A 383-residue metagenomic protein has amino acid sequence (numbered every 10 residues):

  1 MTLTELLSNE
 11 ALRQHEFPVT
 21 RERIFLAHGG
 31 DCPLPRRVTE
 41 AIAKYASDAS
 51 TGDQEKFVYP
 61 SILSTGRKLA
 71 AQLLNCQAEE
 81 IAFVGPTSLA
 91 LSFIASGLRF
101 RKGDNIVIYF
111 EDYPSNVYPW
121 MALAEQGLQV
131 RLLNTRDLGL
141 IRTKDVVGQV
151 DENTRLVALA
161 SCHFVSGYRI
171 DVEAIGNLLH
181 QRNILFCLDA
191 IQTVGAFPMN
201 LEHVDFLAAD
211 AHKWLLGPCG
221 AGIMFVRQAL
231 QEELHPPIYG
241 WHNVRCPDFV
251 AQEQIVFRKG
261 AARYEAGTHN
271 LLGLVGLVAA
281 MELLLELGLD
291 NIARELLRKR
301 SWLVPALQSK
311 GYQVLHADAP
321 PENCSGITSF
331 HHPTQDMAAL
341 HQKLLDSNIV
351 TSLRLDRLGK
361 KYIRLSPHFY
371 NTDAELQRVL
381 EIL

Functional and structural regions predicted by a protein language model:
M1-L383: Pyridoxal 5′-phosphate
